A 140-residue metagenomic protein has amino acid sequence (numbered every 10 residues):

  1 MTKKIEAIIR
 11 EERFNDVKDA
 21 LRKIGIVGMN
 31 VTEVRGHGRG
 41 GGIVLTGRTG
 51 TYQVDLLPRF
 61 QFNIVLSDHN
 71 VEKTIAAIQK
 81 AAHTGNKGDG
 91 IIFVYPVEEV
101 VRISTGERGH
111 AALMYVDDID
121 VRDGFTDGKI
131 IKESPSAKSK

Functional and structural regions predicted by a protein language model:
M1-K140: Positively charged, small/polar-rich N-terminal and surface patches that mediate targeting and assembly and bind
